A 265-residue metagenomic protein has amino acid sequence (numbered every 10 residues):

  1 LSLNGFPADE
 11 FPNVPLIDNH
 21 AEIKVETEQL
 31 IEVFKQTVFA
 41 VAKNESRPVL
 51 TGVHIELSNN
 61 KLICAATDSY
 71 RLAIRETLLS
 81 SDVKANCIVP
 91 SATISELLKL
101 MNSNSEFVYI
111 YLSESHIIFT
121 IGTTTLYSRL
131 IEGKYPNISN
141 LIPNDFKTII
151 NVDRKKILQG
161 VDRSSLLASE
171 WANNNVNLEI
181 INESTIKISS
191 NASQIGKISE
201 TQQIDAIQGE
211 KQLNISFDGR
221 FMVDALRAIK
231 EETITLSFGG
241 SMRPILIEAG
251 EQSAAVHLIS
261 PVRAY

Functional and structural regions predicted by a protein language model:
L1-Y265: Structural preference for solvent-exposed beta-strand-turn elements and adjacent flexible terminal/loop segments within
